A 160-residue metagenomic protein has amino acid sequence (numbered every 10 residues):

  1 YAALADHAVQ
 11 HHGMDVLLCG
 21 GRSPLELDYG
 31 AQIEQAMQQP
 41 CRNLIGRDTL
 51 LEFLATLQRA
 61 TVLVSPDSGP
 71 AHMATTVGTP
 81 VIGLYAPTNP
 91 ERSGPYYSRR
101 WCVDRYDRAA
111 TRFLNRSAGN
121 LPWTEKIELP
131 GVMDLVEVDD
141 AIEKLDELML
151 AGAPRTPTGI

Functional and structural regions predicted by a protein language model:
Y1, F53, A141-L145: Generic hydrophobic alpha-helical segments
Y1-A2, I160: Accessible peptide chain termini
A2-P90: Donor-binding and catalytic core of enzymes assembling or modifying cell-surface/extracellular glycoconjugates
S23, S65-S68, S93, S98 (+2 more regions): Generic serine detector
N43-L44, T75-A153: Nucleotide-sugar donor-binding patch of glycosyltransferase catalytic domains
A153-I160: Short, intrinsically disordered terminal tails adjacent to the first/last structured region
